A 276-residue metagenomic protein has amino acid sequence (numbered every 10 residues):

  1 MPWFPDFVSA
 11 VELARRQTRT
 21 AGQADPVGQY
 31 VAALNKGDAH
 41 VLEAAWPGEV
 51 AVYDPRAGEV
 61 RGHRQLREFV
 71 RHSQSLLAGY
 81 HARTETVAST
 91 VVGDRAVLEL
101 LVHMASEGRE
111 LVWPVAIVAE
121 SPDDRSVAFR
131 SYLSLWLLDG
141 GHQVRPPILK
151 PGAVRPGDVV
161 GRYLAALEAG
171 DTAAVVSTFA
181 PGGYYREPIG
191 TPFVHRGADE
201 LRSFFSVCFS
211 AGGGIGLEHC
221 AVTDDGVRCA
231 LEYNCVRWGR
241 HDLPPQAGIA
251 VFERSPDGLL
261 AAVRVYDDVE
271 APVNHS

Functional and structural regions predicted by a protein language model:
M1-Q17, R71-R155, S203-S276: A beta-strand edge to alpha-helix "cap/lid" segment located at domain peripheries
E12-A45, V154-T178: Short acidic-aromatic low-complexity motifs
Q17, Q29, Y53-R56, S106 (+4 more regions): A general structural-boundary detector
D25, N35-D38, D54, G62 (+6 more regions): Polar/charged low-complexity regions in secreted precursors and cytosolic/nuclear IDRs
V27, V50, A96-L98, V160 (+3 more regions): Hydrophobic aliphatic residue packing
A32, A39-G93, T172-V227: A solvent-exposed, acidic/Ser-Thr-rich amphipathic alpha-helical stretch
